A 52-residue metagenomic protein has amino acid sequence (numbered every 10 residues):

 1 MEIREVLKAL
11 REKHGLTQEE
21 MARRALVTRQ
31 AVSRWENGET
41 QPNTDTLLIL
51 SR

Functional and structural regions predicted by a protein language model:
M1, Q41-T44: Non-catalytic, surface-exposed connector residues within folded enzymatic/regulatory domains
M1-K13: A short, Lys/Arg-rich alpha-helix, primarily the initiator
V6, T28, T46: Residues within the DNA-recognition helix of helix-turn-helix
H14-R34, T40, I49: Short alpha-helical DNA-recognition segment
D45-R52: DNA major-groove recognition helix of helix-turn-helix/homeodomain DNA-binding modules
